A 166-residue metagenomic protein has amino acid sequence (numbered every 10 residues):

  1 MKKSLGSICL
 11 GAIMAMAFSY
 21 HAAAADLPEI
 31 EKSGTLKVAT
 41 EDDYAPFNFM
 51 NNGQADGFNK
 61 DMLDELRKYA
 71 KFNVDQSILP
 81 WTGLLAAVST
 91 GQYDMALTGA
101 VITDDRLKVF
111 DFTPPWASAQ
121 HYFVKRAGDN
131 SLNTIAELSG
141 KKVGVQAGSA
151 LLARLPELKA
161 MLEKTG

Functional and structural regions predicted by a protein language model:
M1-C9: Bacterial N-terminal signal peptides that target proteins for export
C9-A17: Bacterial N-terminal signal peptides
F18-A24: Sec/Tat signal peptide C-region and signal peptidase I cleavage site
A25-G99, K108: Extracytoplasmic small-molecule ligand-binding "clamshell" domains of the periplasmic binding protein/Venus flytrap
N73-P80, V145, E163-G166: Short beta-strand-to-loop elements that line the ligand-binding cleft of bilobed periplasmic-binding protein-like
D104-A117, A160-T165: Ligand-binding "clamshell"
R126-V143: Flexible hinge/capping segments at coil-to-helix
G144-T165: Secondary-structure junction motif
